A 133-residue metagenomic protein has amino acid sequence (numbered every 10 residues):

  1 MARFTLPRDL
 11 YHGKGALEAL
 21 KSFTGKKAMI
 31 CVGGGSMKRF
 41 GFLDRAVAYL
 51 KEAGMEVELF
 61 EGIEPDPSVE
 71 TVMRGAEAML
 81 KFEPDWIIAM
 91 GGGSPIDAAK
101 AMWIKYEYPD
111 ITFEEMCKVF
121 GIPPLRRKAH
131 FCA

Functional and structural regions predicted by a protein language model:
M1-W86: ATP/NTP phosphate-donor binding region
E70-A133: Glycine/threonine-rich beta-strand-loop-alpha-helix active-site module that forms ligand/phosphate-binding
